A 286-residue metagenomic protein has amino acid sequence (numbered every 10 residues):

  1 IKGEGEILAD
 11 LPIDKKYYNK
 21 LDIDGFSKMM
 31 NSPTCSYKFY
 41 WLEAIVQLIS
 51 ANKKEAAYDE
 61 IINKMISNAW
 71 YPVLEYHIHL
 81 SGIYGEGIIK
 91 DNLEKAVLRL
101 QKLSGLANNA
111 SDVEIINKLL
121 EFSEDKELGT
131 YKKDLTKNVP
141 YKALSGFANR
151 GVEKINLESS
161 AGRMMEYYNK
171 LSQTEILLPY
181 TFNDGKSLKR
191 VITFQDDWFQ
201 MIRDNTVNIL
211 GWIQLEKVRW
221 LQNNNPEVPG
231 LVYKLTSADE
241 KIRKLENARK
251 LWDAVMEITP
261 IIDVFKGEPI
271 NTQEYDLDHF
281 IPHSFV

Functional and structural regions predicted by a protein language model:
I1-E4, S284-V286: Short intrinsically disordered, low-complexity coil segments enriched in acidic
G3-W252: Mixed-charge, low-complexity interaction segments
V255-I261: Short metal-coordination and nucleic-acid-contact micro-motifs, chiefly zinc-binding Cys/His arrays
D263-K266: Short cysteine-rich clusters marking metal-coordination/redox-active sites
E268-V286: Histidine-centered nuclease catalytic patch
